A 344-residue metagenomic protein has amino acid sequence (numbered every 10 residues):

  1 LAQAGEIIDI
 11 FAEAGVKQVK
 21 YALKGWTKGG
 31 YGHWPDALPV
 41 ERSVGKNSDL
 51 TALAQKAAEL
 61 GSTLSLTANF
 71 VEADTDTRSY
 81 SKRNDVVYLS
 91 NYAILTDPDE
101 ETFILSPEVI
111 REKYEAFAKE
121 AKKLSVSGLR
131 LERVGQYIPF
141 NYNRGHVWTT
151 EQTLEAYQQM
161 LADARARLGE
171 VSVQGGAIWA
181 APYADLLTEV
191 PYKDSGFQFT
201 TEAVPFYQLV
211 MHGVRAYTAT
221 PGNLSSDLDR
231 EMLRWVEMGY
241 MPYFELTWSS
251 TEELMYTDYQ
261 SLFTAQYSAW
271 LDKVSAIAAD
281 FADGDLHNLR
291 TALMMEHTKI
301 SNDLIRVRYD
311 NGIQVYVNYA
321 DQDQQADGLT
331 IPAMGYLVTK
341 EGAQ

Functional and structural regions predicted by a protein language model:
L1-E112, F140: Aromatic-lined carbohydrate-binding/catalytic grooves of carbohydrate-active enzymes
F70-V126, G135-Q344: Active-site-proximal substrate-binding groove within the catalytic cores of carbohydrate-active enzymes
